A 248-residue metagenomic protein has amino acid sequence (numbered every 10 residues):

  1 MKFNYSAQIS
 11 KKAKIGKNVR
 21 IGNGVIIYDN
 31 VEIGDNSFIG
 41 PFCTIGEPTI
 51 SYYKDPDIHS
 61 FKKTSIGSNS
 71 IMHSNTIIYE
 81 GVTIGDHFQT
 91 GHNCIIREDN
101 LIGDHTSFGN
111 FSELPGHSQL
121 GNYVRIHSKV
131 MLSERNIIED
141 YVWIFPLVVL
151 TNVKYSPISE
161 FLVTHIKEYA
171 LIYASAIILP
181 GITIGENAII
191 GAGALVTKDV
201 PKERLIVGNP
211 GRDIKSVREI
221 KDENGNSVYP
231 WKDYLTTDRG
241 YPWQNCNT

Functional and structural regions predicted by a protein language model:
M1-V207, R212-D213: Structural signal for interior beta-strand "rungs" in well-ordered beta-sheet cores of soluble enzyme domains
I39, I144, E223-V228, L235-T237: Generic detection of intrinsically disordered/low-complexity segments and helix-coil linkers/edges
Y173, E219-I220, Y234-T237: Short, structured secondary-structure boundary patches
E203, V217-K232: A glycine/serine/threonine-rich, flexible loop-to-helix segment that serves as the NAD(P) cofactor-binding "lid"
V228-T248: ABC ATPase nucleotide-binding domains
